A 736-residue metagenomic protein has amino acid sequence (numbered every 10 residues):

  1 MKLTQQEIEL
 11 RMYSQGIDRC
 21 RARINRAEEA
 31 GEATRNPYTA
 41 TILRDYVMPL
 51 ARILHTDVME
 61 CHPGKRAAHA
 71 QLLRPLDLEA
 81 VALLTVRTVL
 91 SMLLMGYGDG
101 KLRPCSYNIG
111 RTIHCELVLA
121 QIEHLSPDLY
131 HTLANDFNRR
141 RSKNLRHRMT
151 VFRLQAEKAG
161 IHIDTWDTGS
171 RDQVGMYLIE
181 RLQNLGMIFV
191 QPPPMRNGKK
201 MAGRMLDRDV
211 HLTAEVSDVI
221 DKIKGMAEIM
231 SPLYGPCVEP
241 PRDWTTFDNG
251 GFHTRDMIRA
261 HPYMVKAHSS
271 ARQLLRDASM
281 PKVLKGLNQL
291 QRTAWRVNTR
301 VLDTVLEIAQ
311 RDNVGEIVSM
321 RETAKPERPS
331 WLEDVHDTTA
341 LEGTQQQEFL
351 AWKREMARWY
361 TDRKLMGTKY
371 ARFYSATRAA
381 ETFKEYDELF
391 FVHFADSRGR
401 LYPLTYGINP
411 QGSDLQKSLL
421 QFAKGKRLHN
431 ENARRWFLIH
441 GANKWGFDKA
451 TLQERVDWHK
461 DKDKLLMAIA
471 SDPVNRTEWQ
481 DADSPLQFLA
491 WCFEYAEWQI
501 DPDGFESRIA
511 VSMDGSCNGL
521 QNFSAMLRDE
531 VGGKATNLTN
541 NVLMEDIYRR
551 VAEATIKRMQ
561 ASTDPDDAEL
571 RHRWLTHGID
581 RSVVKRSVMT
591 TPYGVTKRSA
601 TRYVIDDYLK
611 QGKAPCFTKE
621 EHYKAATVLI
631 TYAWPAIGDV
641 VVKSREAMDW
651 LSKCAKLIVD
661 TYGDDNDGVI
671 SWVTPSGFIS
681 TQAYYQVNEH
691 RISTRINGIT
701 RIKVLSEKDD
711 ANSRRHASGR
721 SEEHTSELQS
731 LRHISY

Functional and structural regions predicted by a protein language model:
M1-V588, P592-S726: Non-catalytic nucleic-acid-binding interfaces of large nucleic-acid enzymes and RNP effectors
E723-Y736: Single conserved hydrophobic/aromatic residue that forms the stacking wall/gate of nucleotide- or nucleobase-binding
